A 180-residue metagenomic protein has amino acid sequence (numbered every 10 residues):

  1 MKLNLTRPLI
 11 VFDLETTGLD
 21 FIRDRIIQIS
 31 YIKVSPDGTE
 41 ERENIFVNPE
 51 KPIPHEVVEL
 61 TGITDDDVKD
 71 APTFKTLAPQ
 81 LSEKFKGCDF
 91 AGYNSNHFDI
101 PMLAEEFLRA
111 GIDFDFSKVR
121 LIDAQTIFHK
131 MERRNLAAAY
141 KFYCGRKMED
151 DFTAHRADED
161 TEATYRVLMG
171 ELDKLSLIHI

Functional and structural regions predicted by a protein language model:
M1-K118, R133-H155: Conserved non-catalytic scaffold segment of RNase H-like nuclease domains
P101, Q125, E162: Active-site phosphate/pyrophosphate-handling residues
L121-N135: Short alpha-helix plus adjacent loop in nuclease-associated cores
T126-H129, K141, R166-M169: Generic alpha-helical structural context detector
R156-V167: Acidic, divalent-metal-coordinating active-site segment for phosphoryl/phosphodiester hydrolysis, typified by short
E171-K174: Conserved anion/nucleotide-ligand pocket segment
I178-I180: Conserved small/polar residues in nucleotide/adenosyl-binding loops
